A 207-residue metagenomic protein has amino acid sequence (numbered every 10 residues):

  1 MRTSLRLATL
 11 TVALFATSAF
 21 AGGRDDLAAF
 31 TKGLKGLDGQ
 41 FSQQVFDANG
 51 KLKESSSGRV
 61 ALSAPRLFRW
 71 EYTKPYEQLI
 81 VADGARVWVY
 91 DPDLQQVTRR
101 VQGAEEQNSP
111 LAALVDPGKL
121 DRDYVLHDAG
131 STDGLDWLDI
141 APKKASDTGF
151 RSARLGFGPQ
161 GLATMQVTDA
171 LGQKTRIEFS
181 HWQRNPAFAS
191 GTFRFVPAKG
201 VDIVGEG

Functional and structural regions predicted by a protein language model:
M1-T9: Bacterial N-terminal signal peptides that target proteins for export
A8-S18: Bacterial N-terminal signal peptides
A19-K53, P197-G207: N-terminal leader/targeting segments and the immediate start of mature chains
L34-D38, S55-S57, S63-P65, P75 (+6 more regions): Extracytoplasmic
N49, D93-Q95, L171: Solvent-exposed strand-loop boundary residues in beta-sheet-rich modules
R59-S109, T175-R176: An acidic-aromatic
T98, R122-G207: Gly/Pro-enriched, hydrophobic low-complexity segments that function as extracytoplasmic propeptides/linkers
E106-D121: Short, solvent-exposed helix-to-loop capping segments enriched in aromatics
